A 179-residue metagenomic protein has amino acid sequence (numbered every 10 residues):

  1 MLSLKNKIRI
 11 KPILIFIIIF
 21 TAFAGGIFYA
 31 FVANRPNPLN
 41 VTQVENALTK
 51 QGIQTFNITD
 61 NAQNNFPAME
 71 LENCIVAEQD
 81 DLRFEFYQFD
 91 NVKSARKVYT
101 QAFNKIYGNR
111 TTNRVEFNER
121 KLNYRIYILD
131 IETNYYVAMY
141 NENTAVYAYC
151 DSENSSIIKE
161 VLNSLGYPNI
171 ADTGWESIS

Functional and structural regions predicted by a protein language model:
L2-T21, F28: N-terminal Sec-pathway targeting helices
N6, V32-R35, G52, Y107-G108 (+1 more regions): Short, flexible coil/linker elements and helix-boundary hinge sites characteristic of intrinsically disordered
F16-F23, A30-F31, R114-S179: A short, solvent-exposed beta-edge/loop patch
A30-A47: Ser/Thr/Pro/Gly-rich low-complexity linker/stalk segments immediately outside membranes or between
A33-N34, L82-V92, A145-D151: Second-shell loop/turn segments in exported
L39, S94-K97, S156-K159: Short, conserved charged micro-motifs
E45-Y127, E132: Short, solvent-exposed recognition patches
